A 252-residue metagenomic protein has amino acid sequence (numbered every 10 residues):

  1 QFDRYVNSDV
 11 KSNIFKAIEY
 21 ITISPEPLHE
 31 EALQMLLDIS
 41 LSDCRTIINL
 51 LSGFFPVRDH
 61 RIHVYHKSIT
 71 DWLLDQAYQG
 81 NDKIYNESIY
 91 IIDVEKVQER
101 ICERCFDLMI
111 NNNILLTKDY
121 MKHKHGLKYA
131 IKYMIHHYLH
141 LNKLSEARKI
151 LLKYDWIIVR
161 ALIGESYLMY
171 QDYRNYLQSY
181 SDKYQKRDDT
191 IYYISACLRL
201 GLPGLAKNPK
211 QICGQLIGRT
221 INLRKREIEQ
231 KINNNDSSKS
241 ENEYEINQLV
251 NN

Functional and structural regions predicted by a protein language model:
Q1, M35, L50-G53, R104 (+2 more regions): Alpha-helical solenoid scaffolds in eukaryotic proteins
F2, S88-Y90, L116-M121: A ubiquitous short alpha-helical element
Y5-D9, I14-I21, P27, E31-D75 (+2 more regions): C-terminal boundary/linker of central alpha/beta nucleotide-binding cores
S8-S12, S42, I92, M121-K128: Short, solvent-exposed segments of well-ordered alpha helices
T22-I23, D38, L139, A206: Alpha-solenoid HEAT/Armadillo repeat architecture
I23-E26, L74, Y78, I110 (+2 more regions): Non-catalytic alpha-helical coupling and interface elements of nucleotide-dependent molecular machines and regulators
E26, P56-I101, D172-Q178, D189 (+2 more regions): Short capping/hinge segments at domain boundaries that bridge a core fold to an adjacent linker or tail
E95, E99-N252: Hydrophobic repeat-domain scaffold segments
